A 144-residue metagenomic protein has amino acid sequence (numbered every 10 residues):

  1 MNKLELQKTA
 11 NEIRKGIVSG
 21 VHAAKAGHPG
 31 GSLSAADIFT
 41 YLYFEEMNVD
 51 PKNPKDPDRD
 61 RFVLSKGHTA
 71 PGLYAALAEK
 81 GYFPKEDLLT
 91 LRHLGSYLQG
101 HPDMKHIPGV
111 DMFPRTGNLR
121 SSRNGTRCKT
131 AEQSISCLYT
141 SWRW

Functional and structural regions predicted by a protein language model:
M1, K25-A26, L88: A broad, low-specificity signal for short, low-complexity segments enriched in glycine/proline and polar/charged
M1-I13: N-terminal hydrophobic or amphipathic helices/low-complexity stretches enriched in small/hydrophobic/Pro/Gly
L4-E5, A26, D60, A75: Short, contiguous strand/loop micro-motifs
A10-A26: N-terminal capping segment at the start of a domain
G20, S32-W144: Cofactor-binding active-site loop characterized by glycine-rich and histidine/acidic residues
P29: Histidine-centered catalytic micro-motifs
